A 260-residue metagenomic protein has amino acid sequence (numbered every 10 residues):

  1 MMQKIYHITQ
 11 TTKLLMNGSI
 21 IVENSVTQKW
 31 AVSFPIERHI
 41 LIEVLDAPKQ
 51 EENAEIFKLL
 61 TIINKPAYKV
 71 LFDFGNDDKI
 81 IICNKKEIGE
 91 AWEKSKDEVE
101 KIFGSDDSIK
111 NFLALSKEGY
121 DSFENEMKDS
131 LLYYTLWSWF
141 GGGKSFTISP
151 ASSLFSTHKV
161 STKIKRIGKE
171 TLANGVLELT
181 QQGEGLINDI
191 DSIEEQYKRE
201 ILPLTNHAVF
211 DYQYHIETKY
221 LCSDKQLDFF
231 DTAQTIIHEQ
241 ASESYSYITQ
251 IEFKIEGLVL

Functional and structural regions predicted by a protein language model:
M1-D78, S145-L260: Acidic, serine/threonine-rich low-complexity disordered tracts
C83-E194: Solvent-exposed helix/loop surface patches that form functional interfaces
